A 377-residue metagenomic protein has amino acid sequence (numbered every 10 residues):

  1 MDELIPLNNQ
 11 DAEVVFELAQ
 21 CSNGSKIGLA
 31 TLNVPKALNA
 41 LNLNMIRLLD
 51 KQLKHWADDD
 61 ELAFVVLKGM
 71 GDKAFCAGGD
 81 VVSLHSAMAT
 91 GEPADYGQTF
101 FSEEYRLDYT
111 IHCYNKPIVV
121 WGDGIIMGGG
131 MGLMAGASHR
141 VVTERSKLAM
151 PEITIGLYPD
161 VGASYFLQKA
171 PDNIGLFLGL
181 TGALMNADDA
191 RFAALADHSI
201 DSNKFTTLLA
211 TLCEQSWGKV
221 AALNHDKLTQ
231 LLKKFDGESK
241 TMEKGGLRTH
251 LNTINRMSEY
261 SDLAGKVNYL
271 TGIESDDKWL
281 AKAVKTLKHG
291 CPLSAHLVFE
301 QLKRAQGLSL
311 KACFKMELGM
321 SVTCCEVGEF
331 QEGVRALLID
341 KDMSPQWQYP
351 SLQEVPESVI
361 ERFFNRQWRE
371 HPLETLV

Functional and structural regions predicted by a protein language model:
M1-K68, Y109, R362, V377: Conserved CoA-thioester-binding segment of acyl-CoA-metabolizing enzymes
S25, A30-N33, L48-G91, R106 (+2 more regions): A structural preference for short, pocket-lining loop segments at secondary-structure junctions
V82-G122, A163, I360-F364, R369 (+1 more regions): An acidic, glycine-rich surface segment that forms the CoA-thioester-binding/catalytic face of crotonase-fold enzymes
I111-I155, F177-L178, G182-A183, A187 (+1 more regions): Glycine-rich beta-to-alpha active-site loop
G162-N224: Contiguous mid-protein beta-loop-alpha structural module that forms a pocket-lining wall or clamp of enzyme active
D201-T286: Amphipathic alpha-helical blocks and their helix-capping loop/short-beta junctions
L263-R335, K341: Substrate-recognition/cap regions that form aromatic- and gly/pro-loop-enriched pockets for small-molecule ligands
M320-T323, G328, E332-V377: C-terminal amphipathic alpha-helical interaction region
